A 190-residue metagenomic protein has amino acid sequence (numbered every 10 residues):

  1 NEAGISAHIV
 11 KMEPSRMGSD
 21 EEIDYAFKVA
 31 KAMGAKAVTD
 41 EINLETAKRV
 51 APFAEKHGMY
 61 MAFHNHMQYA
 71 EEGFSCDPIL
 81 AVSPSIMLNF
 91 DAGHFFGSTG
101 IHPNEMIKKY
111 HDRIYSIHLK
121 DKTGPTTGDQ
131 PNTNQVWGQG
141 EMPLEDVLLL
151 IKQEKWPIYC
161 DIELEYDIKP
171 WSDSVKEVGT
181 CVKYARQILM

Functional and structural regions predicted by a protein language model:
A3-F90, G97-S98, D173: Active-site acidic/histidine proton-transfer and metal-coordination neighborhood in alpha/beta enzyme cores
K56, C76, A81-F90, F96-M190: Histidine-acidic metal/acid-base catalytic patches
